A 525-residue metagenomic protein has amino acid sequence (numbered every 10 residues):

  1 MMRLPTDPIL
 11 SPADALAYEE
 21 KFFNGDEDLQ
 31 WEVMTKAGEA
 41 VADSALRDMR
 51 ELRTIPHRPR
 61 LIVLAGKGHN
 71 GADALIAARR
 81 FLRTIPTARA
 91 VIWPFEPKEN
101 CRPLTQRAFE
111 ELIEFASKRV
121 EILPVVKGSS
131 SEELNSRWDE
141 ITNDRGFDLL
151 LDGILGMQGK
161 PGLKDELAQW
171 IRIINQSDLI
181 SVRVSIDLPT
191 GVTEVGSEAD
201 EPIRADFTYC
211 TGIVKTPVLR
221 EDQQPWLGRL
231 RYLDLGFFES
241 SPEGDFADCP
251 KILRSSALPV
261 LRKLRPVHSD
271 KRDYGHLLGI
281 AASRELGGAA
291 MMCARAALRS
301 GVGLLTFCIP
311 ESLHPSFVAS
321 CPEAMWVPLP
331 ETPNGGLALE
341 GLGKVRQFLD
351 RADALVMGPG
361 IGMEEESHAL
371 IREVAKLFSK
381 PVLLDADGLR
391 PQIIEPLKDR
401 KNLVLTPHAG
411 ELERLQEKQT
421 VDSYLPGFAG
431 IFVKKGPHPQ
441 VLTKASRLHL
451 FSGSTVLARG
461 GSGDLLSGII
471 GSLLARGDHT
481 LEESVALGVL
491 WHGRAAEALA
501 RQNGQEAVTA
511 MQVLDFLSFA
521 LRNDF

Functional and structural regions predicted by a protein language model:
M1-P97, R102, Q106, F207 (+4 more regions): Small-residue (G/A/S/T)-rich helix-start motifs and N-terminal tracts that mark the onset
R79-S177, P315, S320-E331, G343-R351: N-terminal small/polar loop signature for handling phosphorylated ligands or for N-terminal nucleophile
I92-P94, E166-P189, E373-I393: Short, acidic/small-residue loops that bind anionic groups at enzyme active sites
I122-L134, P189-E194, A257-K263, G335-E340 (+1 more regions): Short gly/ser/thr-rich secondary-structure transition/capping motifs
D148-L149, I154-A247: Internal gly/pro-rich beta-alpha loop/helix module that stabilizes soluble enzyme cofactors or their anionic handles
L188, T211-I213, S283, A386 (+1 more regions): Residues immediately flanking
